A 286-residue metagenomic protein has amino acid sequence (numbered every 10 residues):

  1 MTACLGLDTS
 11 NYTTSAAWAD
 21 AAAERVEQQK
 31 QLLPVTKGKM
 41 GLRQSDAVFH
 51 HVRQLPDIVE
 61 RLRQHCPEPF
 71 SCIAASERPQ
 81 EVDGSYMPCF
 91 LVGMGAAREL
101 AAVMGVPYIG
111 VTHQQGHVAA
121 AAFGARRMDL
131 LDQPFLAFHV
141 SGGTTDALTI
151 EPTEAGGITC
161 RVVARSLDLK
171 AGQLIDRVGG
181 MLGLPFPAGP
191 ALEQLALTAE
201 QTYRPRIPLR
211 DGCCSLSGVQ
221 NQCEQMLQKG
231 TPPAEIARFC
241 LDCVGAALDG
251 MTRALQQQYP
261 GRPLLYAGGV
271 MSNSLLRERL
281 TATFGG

Functional and structural regions predicted by a protein language model:
M1-T2, V106-L136: Conserved phosphate-binding catalytic cores of ATP/NTP-utilizing and phosphoryl-transfer enzymes
T2, T9-S10, E27-Q28, D129-Q133 (+2 more regions): A short helix-loop
L7, A74-A75, Y108-H113, L169 (+1 more regions): General beta-strand structural signal in soluble alpha/beta enzymes
S10-F49, G156-V162: Short glycine-rich, Thr/Ser-proximal phosphate-binding strand/loop in the N-terminal lobe of ATP-dependent enzymes
Q31, H50-H65, A247-M251: Short, well-ordered amphipathic alpha-helical segments that serve as non-catalytic structural scaffolds within diverse
E60-A97: Short beta-strand-loop/turn "lid" adjacent to the catalytic site in phosphate-handling enzymes
A75-R78, S141, L265-N273: Glycine-rich beta-strand-to-loop/alpha-helix junction loops that act as flexible
P190-L264, V270-G286: A contiguous, well-structured pocket-lining segment that forms one wall/lid of small-molecule binding clefts in soluble
